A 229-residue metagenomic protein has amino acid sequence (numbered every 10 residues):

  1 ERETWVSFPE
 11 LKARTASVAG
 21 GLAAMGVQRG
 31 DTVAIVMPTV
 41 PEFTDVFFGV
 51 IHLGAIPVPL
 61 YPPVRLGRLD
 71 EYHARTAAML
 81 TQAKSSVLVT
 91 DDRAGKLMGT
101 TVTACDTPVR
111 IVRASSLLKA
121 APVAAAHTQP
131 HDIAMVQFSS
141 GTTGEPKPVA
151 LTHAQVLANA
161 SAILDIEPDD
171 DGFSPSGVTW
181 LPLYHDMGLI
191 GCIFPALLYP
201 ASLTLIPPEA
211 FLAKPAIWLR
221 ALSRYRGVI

Functional and structural regions predicted by a protein language model:
E1-F48, R65-Y72, H127-T128, L151-L157: Conserved AMP-binding/adenylate-forming core of the ANL superfamily
E1-S7, A134-V136, T143: AMP-dependent adenylate-forming
A19, V40-R65, H73, A78-V87 (+2 more regions): A short helix-loop-beta submotif of the ANL/AMP-binding
A24-M25, H52-A121, A126: Structural core segment of the AMP-binding/adenylate-forming
T32-V36, I51, A134, S176-V178: Short, well-ordered beta-strand segments
V36-P38, V89-A94, L181: Structural motif
K119-F138, G144-E145, A150, Q155 (+2 more regions): Conserved pre-ATP/AMP-binding loop-to-beta segment of ANL
L157-S176, D186-V228: Conserved AMP-binding/adenylation subdomain of ANL enzymes
